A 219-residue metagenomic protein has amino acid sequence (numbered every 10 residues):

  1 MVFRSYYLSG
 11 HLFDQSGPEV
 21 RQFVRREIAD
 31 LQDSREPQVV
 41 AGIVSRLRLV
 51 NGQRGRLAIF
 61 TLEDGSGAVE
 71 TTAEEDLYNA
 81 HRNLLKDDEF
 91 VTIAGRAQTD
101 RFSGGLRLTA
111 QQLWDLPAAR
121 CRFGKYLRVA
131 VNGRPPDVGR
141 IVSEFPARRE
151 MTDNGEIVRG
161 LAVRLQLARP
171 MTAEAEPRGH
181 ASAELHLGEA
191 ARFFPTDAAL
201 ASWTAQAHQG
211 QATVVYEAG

Functional and structural regions predicted by a protein language model:
M1-G219: Primarily single-stranded nucleic-acid-binding OB-fold modules
